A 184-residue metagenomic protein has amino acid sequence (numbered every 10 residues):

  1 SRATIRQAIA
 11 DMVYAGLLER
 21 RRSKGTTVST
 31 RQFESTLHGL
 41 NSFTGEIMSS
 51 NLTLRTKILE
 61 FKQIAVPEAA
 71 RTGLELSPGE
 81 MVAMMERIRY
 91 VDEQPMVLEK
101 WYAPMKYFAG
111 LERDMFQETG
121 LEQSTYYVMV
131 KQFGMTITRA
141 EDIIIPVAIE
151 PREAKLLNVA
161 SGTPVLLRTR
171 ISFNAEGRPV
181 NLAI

Functional and structural regions predicted by a protein language model:
S1-V28: N-terminal helix-turn-helix
T30-I184: All-alpha effector-binding/dimerization core of bacterial HTH-type transcriptional repressors
